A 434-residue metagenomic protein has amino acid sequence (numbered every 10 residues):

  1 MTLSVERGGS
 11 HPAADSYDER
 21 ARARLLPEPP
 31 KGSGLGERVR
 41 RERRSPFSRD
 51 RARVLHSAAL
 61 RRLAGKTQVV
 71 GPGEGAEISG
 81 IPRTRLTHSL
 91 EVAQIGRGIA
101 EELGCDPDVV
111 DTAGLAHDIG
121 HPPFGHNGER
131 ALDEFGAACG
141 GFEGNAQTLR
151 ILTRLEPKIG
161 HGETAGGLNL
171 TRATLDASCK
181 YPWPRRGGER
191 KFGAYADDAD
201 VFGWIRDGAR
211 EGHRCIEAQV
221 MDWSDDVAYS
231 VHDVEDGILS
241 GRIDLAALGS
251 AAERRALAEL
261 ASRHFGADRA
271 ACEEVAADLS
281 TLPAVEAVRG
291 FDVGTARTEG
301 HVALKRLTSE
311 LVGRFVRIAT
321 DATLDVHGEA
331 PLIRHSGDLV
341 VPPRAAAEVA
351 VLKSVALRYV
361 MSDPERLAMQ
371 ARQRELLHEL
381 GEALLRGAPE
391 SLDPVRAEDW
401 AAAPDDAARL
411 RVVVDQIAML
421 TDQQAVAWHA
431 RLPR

Functional and structural regions predicted by a protein language model:
T2-R38, R49-R51, L55-K66, Q94 (+2 more regions): Sequence-structural signature of the catalytic-core scaffold of metal-dependent phosphohydrolases that act on
T2-S33, E37, R374-G387, E398-R434: Acidic, carboxylate-rich catalytic segments that either coordinate divalent cations
P46, I81-H88, D108, G120-F124 (+11 more regions): Secondary-structure capping and boundary motifs in well-ordered enzyme cores
L60-A64, C105, P157, H161 (+7 more regions): Intrinsically disordered or highly flexible coil/loop and linker segments, enriched in small and charged/polar residues
L63, T67-S79: Short glycine/proline-rich turn/loop motifs
G75-V109: Alpha-helical phosphate/pyrophosphate-handling elements in metalloenzyme active cores
V110-L115, D222: Short alpha-helical catalytic segment bearing the HExxH-like zincin motif of zinc-dependent metalloproteases
S262-E398, A403-P404, A408, L432: C-terminal subdomains that position terminal phosphate/3'-OH groups for nucleotidyl transfer/ligation, primarily on
